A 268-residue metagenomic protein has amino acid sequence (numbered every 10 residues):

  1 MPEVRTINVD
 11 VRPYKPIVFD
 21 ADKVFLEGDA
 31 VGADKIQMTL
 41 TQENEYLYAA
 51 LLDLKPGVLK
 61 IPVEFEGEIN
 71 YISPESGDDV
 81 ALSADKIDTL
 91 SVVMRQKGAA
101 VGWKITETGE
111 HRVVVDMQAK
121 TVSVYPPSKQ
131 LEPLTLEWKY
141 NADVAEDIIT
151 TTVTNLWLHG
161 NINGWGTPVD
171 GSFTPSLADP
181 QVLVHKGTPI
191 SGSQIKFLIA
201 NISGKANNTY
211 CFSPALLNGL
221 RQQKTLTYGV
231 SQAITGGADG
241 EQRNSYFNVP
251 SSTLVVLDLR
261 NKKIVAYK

Functional and structural regions predicted by a protein language model:
M1-K268: Insoluble glucan recognition modules
